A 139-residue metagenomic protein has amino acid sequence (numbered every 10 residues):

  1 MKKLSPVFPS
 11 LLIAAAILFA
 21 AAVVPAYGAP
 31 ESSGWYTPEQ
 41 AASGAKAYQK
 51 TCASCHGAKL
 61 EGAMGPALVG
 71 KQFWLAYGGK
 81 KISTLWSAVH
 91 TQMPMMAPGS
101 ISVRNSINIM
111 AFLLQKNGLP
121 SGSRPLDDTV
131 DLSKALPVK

Functional and structural regions predicted by a protein language model:
M1-V7: N-terminal secretory signal peptides that target proteins for export/translocation
S10-A22: Bacterial N-terminal signal peptides
V24-A47: Electrostatic cytochrome c docking/interface patches
A29-P30, G65-F73, D127-D131: Short linear capping/connector segments at secondary-structure termini
P38-A41, E61-P94: Gly/Gly-Pro-rich "capping" loops immediately C-terminal to redox-active cysteine motifs in periplasmic/lumenal
A42-K50, G79, V103: Sequence context surrounding c-type heme c attachment/ligation sites in exported
G44, Y48-A58, I109, L113: The canonical Cys-X-X-Cys-His
P98-K139: Flexible coil segments in periplasmic/lumen-exposed cytochrome c-class electron-transfer proteins
